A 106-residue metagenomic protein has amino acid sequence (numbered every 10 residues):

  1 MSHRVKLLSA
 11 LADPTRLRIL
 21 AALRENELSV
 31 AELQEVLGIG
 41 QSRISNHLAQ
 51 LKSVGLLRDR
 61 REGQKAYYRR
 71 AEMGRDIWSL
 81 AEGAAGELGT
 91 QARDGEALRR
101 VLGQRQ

Functional and structural regions predicted by a protein language model:
S2-H3, R75-Q106: Amphipathic alpha-helical dimerization/coiled-coil segments that flank or bridge DNA-binding/regulatory modules
S2-S42, A66-M73: N-terminal helix-turn-helix DNA-binding core of bacterial DNA-binding proteins
S29-A31, Q50, E82: Functionally engaged cysteine thiol sites
E35, N46, K52-S53: Alpha-helical residues within the helix-turn-helix
L37, L48, G95: Short amphipathic alpha-helical/adjacent loop interface patches that line ligand and macromolecule-binding sites
K52-E62, R69-A71: Beta-hairpin "wing" of winged helix-turn-helix
